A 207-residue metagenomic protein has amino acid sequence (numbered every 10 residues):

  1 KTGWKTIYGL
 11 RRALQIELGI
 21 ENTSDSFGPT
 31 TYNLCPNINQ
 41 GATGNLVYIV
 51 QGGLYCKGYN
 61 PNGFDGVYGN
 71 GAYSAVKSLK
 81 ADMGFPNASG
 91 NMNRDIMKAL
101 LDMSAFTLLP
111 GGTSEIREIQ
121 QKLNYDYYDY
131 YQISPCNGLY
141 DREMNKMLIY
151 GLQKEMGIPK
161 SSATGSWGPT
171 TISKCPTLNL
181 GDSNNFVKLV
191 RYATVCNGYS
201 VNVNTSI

Functional and structural regions predicted by a protein language model:
K1-I207: Cell-envelope/ECM-targeting effectors and their regulatory/trafficking segments
